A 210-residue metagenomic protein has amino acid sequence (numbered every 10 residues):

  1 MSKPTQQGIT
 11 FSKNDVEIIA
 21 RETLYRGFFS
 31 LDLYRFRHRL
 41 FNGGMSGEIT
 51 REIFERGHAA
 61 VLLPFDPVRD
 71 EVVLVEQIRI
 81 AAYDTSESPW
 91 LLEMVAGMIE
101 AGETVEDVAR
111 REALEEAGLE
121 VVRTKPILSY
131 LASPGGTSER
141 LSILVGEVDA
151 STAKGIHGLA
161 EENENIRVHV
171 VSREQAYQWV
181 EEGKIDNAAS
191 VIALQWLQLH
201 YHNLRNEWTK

Functional and structural regions predicted by a protein language model:
M1-S12, V16, A20, E76 (+6 more regions): Nudix hydrolase/Nudix homology domain
S2-K3, R51-F54, L63, E71-R111 (+2 more regions): Conserved Nudix-box catalytic region and its N-terminal flanking loop in Nudix hydrolases and closely related
L24-R69: Acidic, metal-coordinating catalytic segment for phosphate/diphosphate chemistry, firing primarily on the Nudix
L33-R35, P64, V145-E147, V170-S172: Short, well-ordered beta-strand micro-motif
F36-L40, S133-K154: Active-site-adjacent beta-strand/loop module that shapes the phosphate/pyrophosphate-binding cleft
V73-L74, E93-V95, L114, K125-P126 (+1 more regions): Conserved beta-strand segments that form the floor/walls of ligand-binding pockets within enzyme and binding domains
L114, E120-A132, T137: A mid-sequence, solvent-exposed acidic-amphipathic segment
G118-L119, I185: Helix N-cap/coil-helix junction residues
